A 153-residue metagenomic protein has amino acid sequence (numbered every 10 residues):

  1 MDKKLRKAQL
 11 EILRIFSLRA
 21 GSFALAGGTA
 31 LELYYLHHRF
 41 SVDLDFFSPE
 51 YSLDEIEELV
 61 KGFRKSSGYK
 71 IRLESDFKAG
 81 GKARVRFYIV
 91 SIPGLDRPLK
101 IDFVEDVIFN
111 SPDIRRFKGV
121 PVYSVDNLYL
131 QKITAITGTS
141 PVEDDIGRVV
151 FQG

Functional and structural regions predicted by a protein language model:
M1-A26, A30-G153: Compositionally biased terminal segments of proteins
